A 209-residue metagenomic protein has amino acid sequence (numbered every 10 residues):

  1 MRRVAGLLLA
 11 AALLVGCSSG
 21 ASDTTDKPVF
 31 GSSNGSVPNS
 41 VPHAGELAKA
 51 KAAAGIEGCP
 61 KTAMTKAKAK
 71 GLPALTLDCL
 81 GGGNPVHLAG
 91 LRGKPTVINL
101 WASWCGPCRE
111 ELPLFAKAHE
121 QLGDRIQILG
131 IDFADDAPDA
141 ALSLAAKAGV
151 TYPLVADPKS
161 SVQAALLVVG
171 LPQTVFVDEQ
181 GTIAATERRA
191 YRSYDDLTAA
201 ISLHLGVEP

Functional and structural regions predicted by a protein language model:
M1-D78, P209: N-terminal targeting signals for export/organelle localization
G16, G81-G82, K159, Q180: Residue-level recognition of short loop/turn positions
A67-A69, L75-T96: A short beta-strand-turn-helix
V86-R109, F115, I128: Short active-site neighborhood of thiol/selenol oxidoreductases, capturing the structured segment around
L100-W101, I131-A134, D157-P158, E187-R189: Active-site-proximal beta-strand/loop segments in catalytic clefts of secreted hydrolases
R109-A148, P158-A164: Structural microenvironment flanking redox-active thiols in thiol-disulfide oxidoreductases
S143-V150, A156-P209: Thiol/disulfide oxidoreductase modules built on the thioredoxin-like
